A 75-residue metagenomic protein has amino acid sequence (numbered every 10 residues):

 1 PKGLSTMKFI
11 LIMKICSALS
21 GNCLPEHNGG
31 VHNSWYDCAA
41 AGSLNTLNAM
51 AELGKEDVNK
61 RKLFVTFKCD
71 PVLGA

Functional and structural regions predicted by a protein language model:
P1-T6: Short, Lys/Arg-enriched N-terminal segments with co-localized hydrophobic residues within the first ~10-30 amino acids
K8-S20: Hydrophobic alpha-helical targeting segments used for export or membrane insertion
F9, C23-H27, L53-N59: Short, intrinsically disordered, charge-biased short linear motifs at domain edges
C23-D37: A short, exposed loop/beta-hairpin motif centered on an aromatic-Gly-Thr core
S34-T46: Short, well-ordered alpha-helical segments
L44, N48-A75: Short, mixed-charge low-complexity intrinsically disordered segments
